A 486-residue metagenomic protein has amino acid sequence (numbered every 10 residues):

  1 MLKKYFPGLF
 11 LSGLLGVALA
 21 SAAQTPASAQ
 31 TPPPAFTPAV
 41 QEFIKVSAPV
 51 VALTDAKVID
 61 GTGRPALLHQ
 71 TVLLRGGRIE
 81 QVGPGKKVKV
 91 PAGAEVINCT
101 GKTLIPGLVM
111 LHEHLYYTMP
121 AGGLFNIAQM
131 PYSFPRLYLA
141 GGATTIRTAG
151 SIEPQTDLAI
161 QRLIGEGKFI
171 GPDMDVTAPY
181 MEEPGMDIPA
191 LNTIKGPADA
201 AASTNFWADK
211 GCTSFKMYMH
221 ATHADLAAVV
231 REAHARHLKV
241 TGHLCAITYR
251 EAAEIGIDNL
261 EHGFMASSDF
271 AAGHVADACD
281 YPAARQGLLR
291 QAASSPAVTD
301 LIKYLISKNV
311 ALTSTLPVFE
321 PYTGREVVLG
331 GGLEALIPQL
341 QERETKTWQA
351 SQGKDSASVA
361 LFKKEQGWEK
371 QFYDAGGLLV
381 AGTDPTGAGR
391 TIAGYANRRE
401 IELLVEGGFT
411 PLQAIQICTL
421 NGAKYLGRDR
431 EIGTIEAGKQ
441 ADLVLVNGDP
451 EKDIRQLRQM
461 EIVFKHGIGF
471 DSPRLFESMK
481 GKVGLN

Functional and structural regions predicted by a protein language model:
G8-S21: Bacterial N-terminal signal peptides
P34-P38, F43-K45, V58, R64-I105: Histidine-rich, glycine-flanked metal-binding segment
V40-K45, V58-T71, P84-G85, I392 (+2 more regions): Acidic, glycine-enriched loop/beta-strand segments at the rims of small-molecule binding/catalytic pockets
D55, K102, M110-Y116, H243 (+2 more regions): Histidine-centered divalent metal-coordination motifs
T103-K168, G185-D187, N192, A198 (+2 more regions): Metal-associated gating/positioning segment near the N- to mid-region
F134-Q155, P172-P179, F206-A221, K239-T241 (+3 more regions): Divalent metal-dependent hydrolysis catalytic cores, especially in the metallo-beta-lactamase
E153-D157, M219-E232, F270-D277: Active-site-adjacent beta->alpha loops and helix N-cap segments on the catalytic face of soluble alpha/beta enzymes
S203-K216, A221, A266-E402, E406-G407 (+2 more regions): Active-site neighborhoods of metal-dependent hydrolases
